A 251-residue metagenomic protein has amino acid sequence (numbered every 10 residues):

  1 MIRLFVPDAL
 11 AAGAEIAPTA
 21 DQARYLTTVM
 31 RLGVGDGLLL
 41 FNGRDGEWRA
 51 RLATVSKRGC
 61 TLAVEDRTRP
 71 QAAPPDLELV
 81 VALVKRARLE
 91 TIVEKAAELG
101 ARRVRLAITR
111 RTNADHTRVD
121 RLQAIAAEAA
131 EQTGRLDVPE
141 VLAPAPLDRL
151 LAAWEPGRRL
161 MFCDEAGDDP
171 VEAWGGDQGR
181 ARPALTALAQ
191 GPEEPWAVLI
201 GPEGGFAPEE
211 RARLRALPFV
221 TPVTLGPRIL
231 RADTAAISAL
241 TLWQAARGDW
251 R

Functional and structural regions predicted by a protein language model:
M1-P70, D120: N-terminal positively charged helical leader segments and presequences
I2-R3, E15, G37, G59-T61 (+6 more regions): Structural motif
E65-A166: RNA substrate-binding interface of SAM-dependent RNA methyltransferases
T112-A114, D169, I229-A232: Short gly/pro/ser/thr-enriched loop/turn and capping motifs at secondary-structure boundaries
L160-A212, F219-T224: Active-site/ligand-binding-proximal alpha/beta "capping" segment
P208-R251: Structured adenosyl-cofactor binding patch, chiefly the S-adenosyl-L-methionine
